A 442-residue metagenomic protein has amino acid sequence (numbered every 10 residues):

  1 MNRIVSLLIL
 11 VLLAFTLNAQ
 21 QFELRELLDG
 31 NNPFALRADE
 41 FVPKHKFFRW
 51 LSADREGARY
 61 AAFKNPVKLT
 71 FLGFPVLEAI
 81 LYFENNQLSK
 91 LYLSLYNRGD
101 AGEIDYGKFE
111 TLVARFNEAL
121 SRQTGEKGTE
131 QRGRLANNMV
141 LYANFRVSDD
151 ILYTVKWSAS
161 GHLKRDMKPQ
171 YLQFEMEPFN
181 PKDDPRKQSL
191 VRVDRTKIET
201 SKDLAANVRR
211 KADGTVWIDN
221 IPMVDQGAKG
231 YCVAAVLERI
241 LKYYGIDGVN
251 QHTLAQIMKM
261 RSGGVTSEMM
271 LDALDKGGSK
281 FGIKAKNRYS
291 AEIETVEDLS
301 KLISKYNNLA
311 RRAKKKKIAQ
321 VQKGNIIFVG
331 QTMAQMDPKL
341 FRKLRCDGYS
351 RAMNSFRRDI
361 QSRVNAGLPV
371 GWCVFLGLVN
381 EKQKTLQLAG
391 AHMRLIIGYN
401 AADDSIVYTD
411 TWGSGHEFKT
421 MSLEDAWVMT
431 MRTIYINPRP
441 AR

Functional and structural regions predicted by a protein language model:
N2-L10: Sec-dependent signal peptide recognition, specifically the positively charged N-region followed immediately by
A14-T16: N-terminal signal peptide c-region/cleavage motif recognized by signal peptidases
Q21-E56, K108-Q131: Amphipathic alpha-helical segments
F41, G161-V329: Active-site-adjacent structural segments surrounding the nucleophilic cysteine of cysteine proteases and isopeptidases
A58-M139: Long, charged/polar, surface-exposed segments that mediate recognition or autoinhibition
T70, P75-L77, S94-D100, N137-V193: An acidic-aromatic pocket/loop used at catalytic or ligand-binding sites
P169-D213, N365, G377-L388, I397-R442: Noncatalytic regulatory segments and standalone regulatory/sensor domains
L309-V321, I326-V407: Active-site-adjacent substructure of cysteine-protease-like catalytic cores
